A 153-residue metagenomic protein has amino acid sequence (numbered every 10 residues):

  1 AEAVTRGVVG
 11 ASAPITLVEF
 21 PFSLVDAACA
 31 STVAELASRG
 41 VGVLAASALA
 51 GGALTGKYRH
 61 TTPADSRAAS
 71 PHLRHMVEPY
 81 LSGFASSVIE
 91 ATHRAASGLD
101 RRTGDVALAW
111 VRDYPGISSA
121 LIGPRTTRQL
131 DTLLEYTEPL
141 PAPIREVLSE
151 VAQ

Functional and structural regions predicted by a protein language model:
A1-A152: Beta/alpha (TIM)-barrel catalytic core signal, keyed to glycine-rich beta->alpha loops juxtaposed to Asp/Glu that bind
